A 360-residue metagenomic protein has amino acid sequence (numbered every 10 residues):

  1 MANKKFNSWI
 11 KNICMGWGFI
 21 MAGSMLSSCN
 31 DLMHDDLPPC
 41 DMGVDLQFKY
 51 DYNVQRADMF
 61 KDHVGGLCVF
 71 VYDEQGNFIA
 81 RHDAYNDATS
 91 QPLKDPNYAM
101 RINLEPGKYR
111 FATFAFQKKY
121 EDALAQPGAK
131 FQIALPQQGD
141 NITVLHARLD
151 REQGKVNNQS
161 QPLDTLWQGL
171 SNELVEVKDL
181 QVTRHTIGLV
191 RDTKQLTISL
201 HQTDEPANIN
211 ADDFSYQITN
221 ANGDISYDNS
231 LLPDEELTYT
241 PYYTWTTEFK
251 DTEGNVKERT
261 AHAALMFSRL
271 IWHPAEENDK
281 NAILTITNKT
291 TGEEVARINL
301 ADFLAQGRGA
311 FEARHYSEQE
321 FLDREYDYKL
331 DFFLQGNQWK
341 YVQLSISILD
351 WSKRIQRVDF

Functional and structural regions predicted by a protein language model:
A2-W17: Bacterial N-terminal signal peptides that target proteins for export
M25-S28: C-terminal motif of bacterial Sec signal peptides marking the signal peptidase cleavage site
L32-D35, D41-D62, L200-P206: Short amphipathic, basic-aromatic surface patches that mediate peripheral association with negatively charged
C40-L46, Y109, K194, R354: Short structural boundary motif marking the start of a folded domain
L67-A125, I209-E312: Tryptophan-paired
F78-R191: Short, low-hydrophobicity acidic/polar segments
Q138-R191, L300-F360: Extracellular beta-sheet/turn segments enriched in Thr/Pro/Gly and aliphatic residues
G154-V256: A sequence/structural signal for flexible, mid-protein segments enriched in small/helix-disrupting residues
